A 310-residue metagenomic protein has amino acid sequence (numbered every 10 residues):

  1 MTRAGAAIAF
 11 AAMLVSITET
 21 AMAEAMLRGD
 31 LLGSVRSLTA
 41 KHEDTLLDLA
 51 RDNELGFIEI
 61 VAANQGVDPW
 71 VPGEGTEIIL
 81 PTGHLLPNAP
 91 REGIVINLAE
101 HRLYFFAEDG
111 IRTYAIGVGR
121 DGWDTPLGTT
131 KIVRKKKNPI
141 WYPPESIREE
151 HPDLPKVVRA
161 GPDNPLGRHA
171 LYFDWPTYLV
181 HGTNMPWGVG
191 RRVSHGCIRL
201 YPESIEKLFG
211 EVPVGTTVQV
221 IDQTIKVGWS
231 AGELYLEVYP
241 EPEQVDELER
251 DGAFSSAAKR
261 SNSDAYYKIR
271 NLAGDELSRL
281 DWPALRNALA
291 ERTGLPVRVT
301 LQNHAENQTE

Functional and structural regions predicted by a protein language model:
G5-I17: Bacterial N-terminal signal peptides
I17-A23: Sec/Tat signal peptide C-region and signal peptidase I cleavage site
A23-E54: Primarily a LysM-type cell-wall glycan-binding module
A23-L32, F57-G93, V218, T224: Extracellular LysM carbohydrate-binding repeats and other cell-envelope/extracellular binding modules
A50-N53, F57, V61-D68, T82 (+7 more regions): Sec/Tat-exported extracytoplasmic proteins
H84-G188, F209-G210, V238-E310: Gly/Pro-biased beta-strand-loop elements
F173-I225: Flexible, glycine-rich surface segments
